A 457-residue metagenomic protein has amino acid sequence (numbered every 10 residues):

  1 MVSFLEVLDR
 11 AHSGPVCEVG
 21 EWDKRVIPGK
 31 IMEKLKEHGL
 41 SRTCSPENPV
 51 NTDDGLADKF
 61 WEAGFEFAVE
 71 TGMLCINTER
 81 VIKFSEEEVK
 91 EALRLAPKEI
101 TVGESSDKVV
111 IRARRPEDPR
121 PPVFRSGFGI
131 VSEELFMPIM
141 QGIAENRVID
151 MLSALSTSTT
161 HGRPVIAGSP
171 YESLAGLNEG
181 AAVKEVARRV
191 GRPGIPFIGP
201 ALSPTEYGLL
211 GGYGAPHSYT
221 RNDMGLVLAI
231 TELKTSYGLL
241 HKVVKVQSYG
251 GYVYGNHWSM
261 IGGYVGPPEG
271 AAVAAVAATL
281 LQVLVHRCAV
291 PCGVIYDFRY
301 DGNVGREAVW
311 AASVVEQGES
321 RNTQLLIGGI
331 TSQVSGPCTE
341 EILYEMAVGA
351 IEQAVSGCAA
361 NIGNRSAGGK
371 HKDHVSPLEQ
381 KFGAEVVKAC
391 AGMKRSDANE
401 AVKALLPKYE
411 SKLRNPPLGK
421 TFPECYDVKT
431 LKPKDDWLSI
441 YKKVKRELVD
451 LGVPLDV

Functional and structural regions predicted by a protein language model:
M1-Y213, E232-S236, G369-S376, R446 (+1 more regions): Metallocofactor- and cofactor-centric catalytic cores in central/energy metabolism, strongly enriched
A11-G14, I27-L40, K59, V386-V457: Long, compositionally biased intrinsically disordered regions
D53, S85, G266-P268, S376 (+2 more regions): Helix N-terminus capping/helix-initiation residues
S106-G127, G191-I195, V294-R299, R365-H374 (+1 more regions): Electropositive, surface-exposed helix/loop patches at the edges of structured domains that serve as adaptable
F124-V355, A359, G368-G369, D373 (+1 more regions): Helix-rich catalytic cores of soluble enzyme domains
I362: Phosphate-binding/switch region of NTP-binding enzymes
